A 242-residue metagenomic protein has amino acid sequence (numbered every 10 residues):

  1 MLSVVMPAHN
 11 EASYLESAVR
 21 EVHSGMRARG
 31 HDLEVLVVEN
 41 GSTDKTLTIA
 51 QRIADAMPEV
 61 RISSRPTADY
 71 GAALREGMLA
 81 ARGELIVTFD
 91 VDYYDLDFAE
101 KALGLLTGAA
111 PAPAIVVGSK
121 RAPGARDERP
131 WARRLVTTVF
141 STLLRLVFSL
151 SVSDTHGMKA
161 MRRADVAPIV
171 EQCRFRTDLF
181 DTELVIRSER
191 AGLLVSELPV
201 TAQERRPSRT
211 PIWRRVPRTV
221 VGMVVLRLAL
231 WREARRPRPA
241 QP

Functional and structural regions predicted by a protein language model:
M1-S3, E34, E183: Cell-envelope/extracellular polymer assembly enzymes that use nucleotide-activated donors
E11-M26: Short, well-formed alpha-helical segments that are part of the catalytic scaffolds of diverse glycosyltransferases
E11-Y14, S42, Y70: Donor nucleotide-sugar binding loop of glycosyltransferases
L33-L36, L47-A80: Conserved donor nucleotide-binding strand/loop of the catalytic core
E39-L47, Y93: A conserved acidic beta->alpha catalytic loop
R65-A80, L85-T88, D97-D178, E204-V221 (+1 more regions): Acceptor/aglycone-binding surface of glycosyltransferases and processive sugar-polymer synthases
F98, F180-R187: Short active-site alpha-helical segment characteristic of glycosyltransferases and processive polysaccharide synthases
L150, C173-R176, V185-Q203: Catalytic donor-sugar/metal-binding loop of nucleotide-sugar-dependent glycosyltransferases
